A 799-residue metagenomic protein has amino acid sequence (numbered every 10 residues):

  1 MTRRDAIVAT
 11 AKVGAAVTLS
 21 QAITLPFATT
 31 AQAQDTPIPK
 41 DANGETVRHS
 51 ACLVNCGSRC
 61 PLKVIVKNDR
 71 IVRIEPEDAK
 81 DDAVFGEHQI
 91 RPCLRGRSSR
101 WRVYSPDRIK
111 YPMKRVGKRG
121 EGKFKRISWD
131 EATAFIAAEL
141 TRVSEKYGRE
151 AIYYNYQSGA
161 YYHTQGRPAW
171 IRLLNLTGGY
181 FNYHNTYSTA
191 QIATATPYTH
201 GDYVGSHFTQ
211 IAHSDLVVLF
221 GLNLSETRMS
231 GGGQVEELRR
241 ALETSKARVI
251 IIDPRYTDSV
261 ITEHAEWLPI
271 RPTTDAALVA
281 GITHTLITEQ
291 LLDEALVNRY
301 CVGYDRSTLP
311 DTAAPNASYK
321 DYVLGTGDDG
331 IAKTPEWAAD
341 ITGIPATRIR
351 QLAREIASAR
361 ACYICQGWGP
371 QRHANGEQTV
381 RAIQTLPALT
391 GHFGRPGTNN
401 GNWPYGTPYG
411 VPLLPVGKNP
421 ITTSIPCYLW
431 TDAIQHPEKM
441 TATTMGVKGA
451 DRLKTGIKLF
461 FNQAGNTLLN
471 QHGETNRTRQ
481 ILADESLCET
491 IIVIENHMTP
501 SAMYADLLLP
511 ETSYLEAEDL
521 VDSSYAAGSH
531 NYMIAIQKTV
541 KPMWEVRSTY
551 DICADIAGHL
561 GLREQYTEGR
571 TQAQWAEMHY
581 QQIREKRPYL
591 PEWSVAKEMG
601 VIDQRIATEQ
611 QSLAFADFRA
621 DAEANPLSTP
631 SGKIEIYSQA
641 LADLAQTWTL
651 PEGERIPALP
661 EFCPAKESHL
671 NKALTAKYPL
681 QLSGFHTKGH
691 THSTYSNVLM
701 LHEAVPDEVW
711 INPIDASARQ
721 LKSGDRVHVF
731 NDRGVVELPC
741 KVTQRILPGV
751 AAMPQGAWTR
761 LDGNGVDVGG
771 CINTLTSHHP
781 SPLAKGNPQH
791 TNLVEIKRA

Functional and structural regions predicted by a protein language model:
M1-L291, Q463, S717, L761-A799: N-terminal export/assembly segments and adjacent metallocofactor-ligating motifs of anaerobic energy-metabolism
Y111-E131, L291-P345, I536-Y637, L682 (+3 more regions): N-terminal leader/propeptide and maturation segments of large enzyme subunits in energy/redox metabolism and hydrolases
T133-I152, H207-V217, D329-G330, R350-Y363 (+1 more regions): Glycine-rich phosphate/diphosphate-binding loops that line cofactor/substrate pockets in enzymes
R167-I252, A277, T385-Y504, S513-L520 (+1 more regions): Extended redox/cofactor-interaction regions of prokaryotic respiratory oxidoreductases
T244, R248-I250, R255-A359: Long, well-ordered, tryptophan-enriched scaffold segments
H264-I270, T512, D519-D522, N531-P542: Short beta-alpha connecting loops at secondary-structure transitions that line or flank enzyme active sites
T308, A313-H436: Active-site phosphate/pyrophosphate-binding segments
T539, E545-M599, K677, T691-Y695 (+2 more regions): Long, contiguous, secondary-structure-rich segments that constitute the structural scaffold of globular domains
